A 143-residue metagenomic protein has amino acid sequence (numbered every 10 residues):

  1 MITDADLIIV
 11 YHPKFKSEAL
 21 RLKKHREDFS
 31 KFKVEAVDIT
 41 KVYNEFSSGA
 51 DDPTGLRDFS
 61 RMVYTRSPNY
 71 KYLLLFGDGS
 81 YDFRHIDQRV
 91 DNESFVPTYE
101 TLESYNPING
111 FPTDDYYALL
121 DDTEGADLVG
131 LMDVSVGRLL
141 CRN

Functional and structural regions predicted by a protein language model:
M1-L7, Y11-P13, H25-F29, E45-N143: Structured catalytic cores of large enzymes
K23-V37: Short helix-loop-beta junction
E35-S47: Conserved BB-loop
